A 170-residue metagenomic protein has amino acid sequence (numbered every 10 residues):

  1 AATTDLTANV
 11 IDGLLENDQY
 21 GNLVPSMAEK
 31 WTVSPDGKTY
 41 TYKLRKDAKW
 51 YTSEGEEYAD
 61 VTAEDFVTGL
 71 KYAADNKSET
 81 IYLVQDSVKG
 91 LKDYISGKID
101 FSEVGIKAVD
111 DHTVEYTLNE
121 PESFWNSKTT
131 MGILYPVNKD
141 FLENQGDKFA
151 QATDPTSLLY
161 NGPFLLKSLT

Functional and structural regions predicted by a protein language model:
A1-D5, M27-A28, E54-E57, S123-P136: A structural "hinge/loop" feature
A1-P35, L159-Y160: N-terminal lobe/hinge region of extracytoplasmic solute-binding protein
D5-N9, N22, S26, V61 (+3 more regions): Extracytoplasmic/secreted proteins, especially bacterial periplasmic and envelope-associated proteins
N9, S26-A28, G37-T39, R45 (+3 more regions): Extracytoplasmic
Q19-Y20, D36-G37, R45-D47, F66 (+5 more regions): Solvent-exposed coil/turn segments that connect beta secondary-structure elements in extracytoplasmic/periplasmic
E29-V33, V104-A108, L166-S168: Short amphipathic beta-strand and strand-loop transition segments with alternating hydrophobic
E29-Y82, E115: Aromatic- and charge-enriched surface segment that lines or borders ligand/interaction sites
D111-H112, L118-T170: Gly/Pro-rich hinge or "lid" segments in bacterial periplasmic/extracellular proteins
